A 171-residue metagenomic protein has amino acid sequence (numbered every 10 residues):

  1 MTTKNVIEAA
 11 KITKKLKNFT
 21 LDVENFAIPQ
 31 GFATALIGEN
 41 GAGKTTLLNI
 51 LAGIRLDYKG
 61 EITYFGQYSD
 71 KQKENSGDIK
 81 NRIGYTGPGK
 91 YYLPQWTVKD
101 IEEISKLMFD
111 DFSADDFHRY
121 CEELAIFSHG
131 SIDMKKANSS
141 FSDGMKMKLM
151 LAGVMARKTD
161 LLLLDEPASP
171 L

Functional and structural regions predicted by a protein language model:
A9-I12, F19-F32, G60: Conserved beta-strand
A35, G77-P88: ABC nucleotide-binding domain signature
I37-E39: The feature captures the beta-strand-to-loop junction immediately N-terminal to the Walker
A52: Helix-to-loop junction immediately C-terminal to a conserved catalytic motif
G60-I79: Conserved ABC transporter NBD signature motif
G87-S140, L149: ABC-family P-loop ATPase nucleotide-binding domains
L162-E166: Catalytic Walker B motif of ABC-type/P-loop ATPase nucleotide-binding domains
